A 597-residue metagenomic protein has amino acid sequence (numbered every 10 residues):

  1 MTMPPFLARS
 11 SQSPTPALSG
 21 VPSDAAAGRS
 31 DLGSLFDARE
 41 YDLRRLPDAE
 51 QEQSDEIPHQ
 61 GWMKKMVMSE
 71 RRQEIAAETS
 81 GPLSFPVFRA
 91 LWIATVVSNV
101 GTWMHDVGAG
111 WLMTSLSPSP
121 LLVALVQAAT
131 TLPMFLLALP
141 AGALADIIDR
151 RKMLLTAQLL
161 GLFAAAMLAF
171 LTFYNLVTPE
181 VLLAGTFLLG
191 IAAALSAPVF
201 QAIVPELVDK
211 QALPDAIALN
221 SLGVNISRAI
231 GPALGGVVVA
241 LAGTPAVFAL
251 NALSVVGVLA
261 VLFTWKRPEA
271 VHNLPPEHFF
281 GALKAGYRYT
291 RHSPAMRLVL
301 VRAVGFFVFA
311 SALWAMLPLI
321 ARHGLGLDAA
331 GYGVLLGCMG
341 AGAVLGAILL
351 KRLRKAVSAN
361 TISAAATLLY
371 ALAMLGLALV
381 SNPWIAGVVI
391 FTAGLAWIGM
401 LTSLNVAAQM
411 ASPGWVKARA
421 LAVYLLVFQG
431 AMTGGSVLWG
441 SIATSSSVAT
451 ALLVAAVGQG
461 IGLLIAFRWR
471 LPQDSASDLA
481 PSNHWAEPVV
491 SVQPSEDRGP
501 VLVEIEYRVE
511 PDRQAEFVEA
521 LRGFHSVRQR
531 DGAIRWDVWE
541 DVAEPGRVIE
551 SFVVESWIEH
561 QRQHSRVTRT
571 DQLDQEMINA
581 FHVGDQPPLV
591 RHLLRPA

Functional and structural regions predicted by a protein language model:
M1-S13, S19, S23, R29-S30 (+1 more regions): Low-acidity, Ser/Thr- and Arg-rich intrinsically disordered low-complexity segments
Q12, Y41, Q51-Q53, H59-Q60: Low-complexity, intrinsically disordered or signal/transmembrane-proximal segments
S19, A26-R44: Polybasic, low-complexity intrinsically disordered segments
W62-G81, W469-V503, R508, A515 (+3 more regions): Intrinsic disorder in cytosolic terminal tails and internal cytosolic loops of multi-pass membrane transporters
M63-Q473: Alpha-helical transmembrane-bundle signature of multi-pass membrane transport and export proteins
L438, H525-I549, R591: Short, glycine- and small/hydrophobic-rich beta-strand elements in well-ordered beta-sheets
I442, V501-Y507, D537-R566: Short, well-ordered beta-strand segments in beta-rich or mixed alpha/beta enzyme and ligand-binding folds
P472-S475, S526-R535, V553-L589: An amphipathic, aromatic/His-enriched active-site/gating alpha helix that lines ligand/cofactor pockets
